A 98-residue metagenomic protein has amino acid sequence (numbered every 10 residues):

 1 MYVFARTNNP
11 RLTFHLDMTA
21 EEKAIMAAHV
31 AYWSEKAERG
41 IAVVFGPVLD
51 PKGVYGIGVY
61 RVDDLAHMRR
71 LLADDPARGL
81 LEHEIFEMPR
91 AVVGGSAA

Functional and structural regions predicted by a protein language model:
M1-A98: Conserved, structured core segments of small domains
